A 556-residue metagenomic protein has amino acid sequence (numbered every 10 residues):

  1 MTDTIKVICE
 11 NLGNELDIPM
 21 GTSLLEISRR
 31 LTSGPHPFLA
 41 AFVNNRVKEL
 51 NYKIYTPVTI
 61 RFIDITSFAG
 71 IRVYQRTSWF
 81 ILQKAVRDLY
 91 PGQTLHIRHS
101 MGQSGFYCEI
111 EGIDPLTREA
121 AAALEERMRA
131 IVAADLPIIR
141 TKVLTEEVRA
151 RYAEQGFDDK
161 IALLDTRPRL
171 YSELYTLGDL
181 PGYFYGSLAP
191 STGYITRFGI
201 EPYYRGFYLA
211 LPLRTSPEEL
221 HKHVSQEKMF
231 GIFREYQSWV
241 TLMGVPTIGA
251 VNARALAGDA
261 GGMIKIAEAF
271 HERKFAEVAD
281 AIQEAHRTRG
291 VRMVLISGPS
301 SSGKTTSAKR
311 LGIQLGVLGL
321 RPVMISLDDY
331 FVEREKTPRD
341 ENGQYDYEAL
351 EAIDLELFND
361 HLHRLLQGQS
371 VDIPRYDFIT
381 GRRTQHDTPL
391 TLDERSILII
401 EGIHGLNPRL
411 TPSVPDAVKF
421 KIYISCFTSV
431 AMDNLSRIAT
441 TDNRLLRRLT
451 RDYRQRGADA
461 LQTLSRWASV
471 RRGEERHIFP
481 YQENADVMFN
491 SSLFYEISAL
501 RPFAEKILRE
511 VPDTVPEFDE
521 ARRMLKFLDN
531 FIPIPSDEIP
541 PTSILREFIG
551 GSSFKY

Functional and structural regions predicted by a protein language model:
Y52-Y55, T59-I71, A85, Q93-R273 (+2 more regions): Auxiliary tRNA-acceptor-end handling modules of aminoacyl-tRNA synthetases
H286, P412-Y556: Conserved NTP phosphate-binding and transfer environment spanning the P-loop NTPase/kinase superfamily
T288, F358-D416, W467-Y481: Glycine-rich phosphate-binding loop used to anchor ATP phosphates in small-molecule kinases, encompassing both
V294-I296: Hydrophobic anchor at the beta1->P-loop junction of P-loop NTPases
K304: Conserved lysine of the Walker
S307, L311: Hydrophobic positions on the alpha1 helix immediately C-terminal to the Walker A/P-loop
V317-E335: Short beta-strand-centered segment that lines the nucleotide-binding/catalytic pocket of NTP-utilizing
V323, K336-I379: Conserved nucleotide-sensing/catalytic segment adjacent to the nucleotide-binding pocket in NTP-handling enzymes
